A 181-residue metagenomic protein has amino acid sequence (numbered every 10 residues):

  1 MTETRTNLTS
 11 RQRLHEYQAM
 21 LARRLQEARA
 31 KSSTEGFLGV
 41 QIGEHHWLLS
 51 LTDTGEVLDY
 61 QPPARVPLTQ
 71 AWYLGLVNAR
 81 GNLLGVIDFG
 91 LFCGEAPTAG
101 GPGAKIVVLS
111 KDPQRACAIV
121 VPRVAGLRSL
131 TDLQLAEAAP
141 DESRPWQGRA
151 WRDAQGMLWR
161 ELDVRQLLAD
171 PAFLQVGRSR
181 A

Functional and structural regions predicted by a protein language model:
M1-A181: An acidic, low-aromatic, low-complexity terminal/linker signal
